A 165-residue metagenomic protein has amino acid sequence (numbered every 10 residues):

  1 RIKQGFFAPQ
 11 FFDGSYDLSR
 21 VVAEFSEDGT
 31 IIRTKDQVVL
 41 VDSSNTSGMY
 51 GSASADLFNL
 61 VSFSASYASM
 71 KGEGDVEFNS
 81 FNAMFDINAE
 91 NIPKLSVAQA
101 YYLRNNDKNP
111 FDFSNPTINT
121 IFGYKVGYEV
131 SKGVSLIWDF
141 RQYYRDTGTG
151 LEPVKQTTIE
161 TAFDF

Functional and structural regions predicted by a protein language model:
I2-G72, S80-M84, K108-S114: Extracellular/periplasmic loop regions
I2-Q4, Y67-E73, I87-A89, Y102-K108 (+2 more regions): Transmembrane beta-strands of outer-membrane beta-barrel pores
L40, E77, I118-T120: Intrinsically disordered, low-complexity regulatory/linker segments
S47-A53, N79-F85, T120-V126, K155-I159: Hydrophobic, lipid-facing positions within transmembrane beta-strands of outer-membrane proteins
F58-A65, N88-A100, G127-W138: Repeated loop/turn-to-beta-strand initiation elements of outer-membrane beta-barrel proteins
I87, Y128, G133, E152-F165: Outer-membrane beta-barrel "beta-signal"
L95-G127: Outer membrane beta-barrel transmembrane domains
